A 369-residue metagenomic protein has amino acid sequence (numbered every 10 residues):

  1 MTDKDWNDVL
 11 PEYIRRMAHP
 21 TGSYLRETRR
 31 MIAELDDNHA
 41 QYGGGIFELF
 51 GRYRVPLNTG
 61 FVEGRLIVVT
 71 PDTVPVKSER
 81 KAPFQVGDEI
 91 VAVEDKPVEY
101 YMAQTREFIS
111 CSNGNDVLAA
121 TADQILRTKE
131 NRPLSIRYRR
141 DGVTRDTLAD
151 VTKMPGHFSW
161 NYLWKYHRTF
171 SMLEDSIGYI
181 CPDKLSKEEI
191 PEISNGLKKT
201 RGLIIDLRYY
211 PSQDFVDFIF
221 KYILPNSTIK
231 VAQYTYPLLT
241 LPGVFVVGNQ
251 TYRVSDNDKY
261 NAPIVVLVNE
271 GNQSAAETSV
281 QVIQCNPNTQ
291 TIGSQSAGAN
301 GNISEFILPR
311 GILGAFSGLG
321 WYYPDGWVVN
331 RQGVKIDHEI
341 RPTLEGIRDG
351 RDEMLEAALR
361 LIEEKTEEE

Functional and structural regions predicted by a protein language model:
M1-Q213, F218, P225, I229-V231 (+4 more regions): Flexible, low-complexity junctional segments that flank or bridge functional domains
P97, A103-Q104, N330-H338: A recognition module on extended beta-rich or small alphabeta surfaces enriched in W/G with H and D/E
T147, I190, N257, A276-T278: Extended hydrophobic-aromatic, low-complexity segments
H157-S159, E192, P211-P263, L267 (+6 more regions): Gly/Ser/Thr-rich loop/hinge elements
P263-C285, T289-A297: Extended C-terminal subregions enriched in glycine
